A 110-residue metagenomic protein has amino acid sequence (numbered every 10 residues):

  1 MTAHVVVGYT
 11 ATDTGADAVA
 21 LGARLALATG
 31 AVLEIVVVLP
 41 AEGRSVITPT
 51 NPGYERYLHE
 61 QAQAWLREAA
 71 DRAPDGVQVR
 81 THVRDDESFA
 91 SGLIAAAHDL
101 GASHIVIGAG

Functional and structural regions predicted by a protein language model:
M1, T14, D71-I105: Structural beta-alpha unit
T2-P52, Q78: Small/aliphatic-rich secondary-structure junction motif
Y9, V83, A109: Short glycine-centered, acidic/aromatic-flanked micro-motifs in structured strand/loop junctions that mark active-site
D17, Q61, W65, G92: Charged catalytic carboxylate motif
A18, G22, A69, L93: Aromatic/hydrophobic pocket-lining residues that form π-stacking "cages" and hydrophobic walls in ligand
V37, H104, G108-G110: Short secondary-structure boundary segments
T50-E55, A97-L100: Short, hinge-like loop/turn segments at secondary-structure boundaries
P52-A64: A short acidic, glycine-rich active-site loop that binds or catalyzes chemistry on phosphate/adenosine moieties
